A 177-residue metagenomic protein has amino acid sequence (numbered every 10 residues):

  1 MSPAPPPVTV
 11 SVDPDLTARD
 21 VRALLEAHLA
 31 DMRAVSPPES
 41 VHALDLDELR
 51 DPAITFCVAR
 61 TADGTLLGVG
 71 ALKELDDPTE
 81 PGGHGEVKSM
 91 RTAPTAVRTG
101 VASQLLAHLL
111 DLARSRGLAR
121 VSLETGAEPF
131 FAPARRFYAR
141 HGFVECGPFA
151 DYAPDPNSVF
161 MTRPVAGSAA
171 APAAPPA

Functional and structural regions predicted by a protein language model:
P5-K88, A93, L106-H108, L112 (+4 more regions): Acetyl-CoA-dependent GNAT
A93-T95, T99: Active-site acidic-Proline motif in GNAT/NAT acetyltransferases
P94, L123-A134, Y152-P156: Conserved beta-strand-loop-alpha-helix junction that forms the acyl-donor binding cleft
T99, S103, A107: Residues forming the Rossmann-fold NAD(P)(H) cofactor-binding site
A113-G126: Conserved GNAT acetyl-CoA-binding A-motif
Y138, F143: Conserved active-site tyrosine of GNAT-family acetyltransferases
V144-P148, D155-N157: Internal catalytic or translocation cores that form aromatic/hydrophobic pockets or channels for amphipathic metabolites
